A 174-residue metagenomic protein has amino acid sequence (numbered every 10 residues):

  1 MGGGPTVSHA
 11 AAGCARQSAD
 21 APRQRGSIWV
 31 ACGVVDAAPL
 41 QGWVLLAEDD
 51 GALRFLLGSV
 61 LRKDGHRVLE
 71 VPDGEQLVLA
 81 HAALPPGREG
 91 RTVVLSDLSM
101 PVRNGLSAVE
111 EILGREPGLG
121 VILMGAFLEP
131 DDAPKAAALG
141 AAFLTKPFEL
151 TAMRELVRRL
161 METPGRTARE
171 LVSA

Functional and structural regions predicted by a protein language model:
F55-K63: Charged docking surfaces used in two-component/phosphorelay signaling
E70-V93: Acidic, metal-coordinating helix/loop segments flanking the phosphotransfer/catalytic sites of two-component signaling
D73, R103-S107: Acidic catalytic/metal-coordinating carboxylates
V78-L79, L106-G118: Short amphipathic alpha-helix used as the core "switch/output" element in two-component signaling
M100: Receiver (REC) domain active-site loop signature in two-component systems and cognate sites in sensor histidine kinases
S107, F127-T145, E155: Alpha4 helix (beta4-alpha4-beta5 surface) of REC/receiver domains from two-component response regulators
D131, F148-R159, G165: C-terminal output helix
